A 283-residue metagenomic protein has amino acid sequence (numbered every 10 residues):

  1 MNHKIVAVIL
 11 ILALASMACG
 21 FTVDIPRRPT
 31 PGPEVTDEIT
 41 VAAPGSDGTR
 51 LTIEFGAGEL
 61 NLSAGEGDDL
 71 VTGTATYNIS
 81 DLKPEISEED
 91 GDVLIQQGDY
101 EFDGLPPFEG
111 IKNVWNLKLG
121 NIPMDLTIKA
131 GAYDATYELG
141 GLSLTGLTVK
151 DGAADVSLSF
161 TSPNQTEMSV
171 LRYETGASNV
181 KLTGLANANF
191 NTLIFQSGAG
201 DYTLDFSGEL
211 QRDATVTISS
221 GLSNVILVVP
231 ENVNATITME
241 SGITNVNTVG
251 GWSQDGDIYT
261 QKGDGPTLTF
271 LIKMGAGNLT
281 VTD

Functional and structural regions predicted by a protein language model:
M1-I5: Positively charged n-region of N-terminal signal peptides that target proteins for export
A15-A18: C-terminal motif of bacterial Sec signal peptides marking the signal peptidase cleavage site
G20-V23: Bacterial signal peptide processing site
P26-A42, G48: N-terminal, intrinsically disordered, polar/charged segments of Gram-positive cell-envelope systems that serve as
I39-A42, E66, G73-Y77, D81-L82 (+2 more regions): Short, surface-exposed interaction patches in beta-rich subdomains that mediate adhesion/assembly near membranes
G45-N61: Post-signal-peptide N-terminal segment of Sec-exported extracytoplasmic proteins
E101-N121: Extended Gly/Ser/Thr-rich low-complexity repeat segments, especially those forming or decorating extracellular
T127-E167, R172: Right-handed parallel beta-helix
